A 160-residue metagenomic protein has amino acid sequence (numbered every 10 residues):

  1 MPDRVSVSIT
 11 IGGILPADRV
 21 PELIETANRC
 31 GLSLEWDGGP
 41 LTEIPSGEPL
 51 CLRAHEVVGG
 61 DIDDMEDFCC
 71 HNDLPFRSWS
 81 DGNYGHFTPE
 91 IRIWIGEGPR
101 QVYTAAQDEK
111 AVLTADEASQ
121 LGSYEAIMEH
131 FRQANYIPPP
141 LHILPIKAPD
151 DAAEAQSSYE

Functional and structural regions predicted by a protein language model:
M1-E35, Y159-E160: Short, extreme N-terminal segment that most often corresponds to the first beta-strand
P16, L34, L41-T42, P99-Q101: Polar low-complexity intrinsically disordered regions enriched in Ser/Thr and small residues
E25-G59, D63: N-terminal interaction modules that seed assembly of large macromolecular complexes
E48-E160: Charged interaction segments
